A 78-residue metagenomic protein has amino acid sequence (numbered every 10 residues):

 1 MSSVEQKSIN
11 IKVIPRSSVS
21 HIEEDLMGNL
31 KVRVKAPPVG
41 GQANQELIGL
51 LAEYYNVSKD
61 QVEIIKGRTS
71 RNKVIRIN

Functional and structural regions predicted by a protein language model:
M1-K31: N-terminal first-folded block
K7, I48-N78: C-terminal structural segments of small proteins and small subunits
K12, R16, K31-K35, K59 (+1 more regions): Basic side chains
I14-S17, V32-Y55: Compact, glycine-rich, soluble single-domain proteins
S18, I22, V39-G41, N72-I77: A periodicity- and composition-biased signal for non-globular, repetitive helical segments
E24, A36-P37, E63: Short glycine- and Lys/Arg-enriched binding-loop motifs that mark or flank ligand-binding interfaces
M27, V39-G40, K66: Short glycine-rich loop/turn motifs that provide flexible caps or phosphate-binding loops at active sites
